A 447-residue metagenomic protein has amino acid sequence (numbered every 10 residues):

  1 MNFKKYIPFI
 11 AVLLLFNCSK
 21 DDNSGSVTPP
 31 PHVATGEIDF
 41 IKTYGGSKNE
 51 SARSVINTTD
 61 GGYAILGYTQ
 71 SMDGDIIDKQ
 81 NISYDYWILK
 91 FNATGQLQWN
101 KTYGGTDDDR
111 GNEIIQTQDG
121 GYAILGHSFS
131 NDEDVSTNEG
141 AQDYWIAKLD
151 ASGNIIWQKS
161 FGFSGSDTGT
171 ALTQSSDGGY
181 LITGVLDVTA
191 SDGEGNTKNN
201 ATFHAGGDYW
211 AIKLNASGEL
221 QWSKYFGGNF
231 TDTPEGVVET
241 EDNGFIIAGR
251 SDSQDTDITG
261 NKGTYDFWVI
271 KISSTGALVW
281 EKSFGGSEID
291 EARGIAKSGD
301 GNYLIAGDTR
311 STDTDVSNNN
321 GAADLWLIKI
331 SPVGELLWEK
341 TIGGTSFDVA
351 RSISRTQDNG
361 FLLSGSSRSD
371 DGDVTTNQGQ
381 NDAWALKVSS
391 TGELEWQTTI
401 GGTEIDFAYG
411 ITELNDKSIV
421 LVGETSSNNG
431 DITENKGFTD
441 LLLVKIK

Functional and structural regions predicted by a protein language model:
M1-I7: Bacterial N-terminal signal peptides that target proteins for export
F9-L13: Hydrophobic alpha-helical targeting segments used for export or membrane insertion
L15-N17: C-terminal motif of bacterial Sec signal peptides marking the signal peptidase cleavage site
S19-K447: A sequence-level/structural motif corresponding to short, flexible coil/turn segments enriched in small polar residues
